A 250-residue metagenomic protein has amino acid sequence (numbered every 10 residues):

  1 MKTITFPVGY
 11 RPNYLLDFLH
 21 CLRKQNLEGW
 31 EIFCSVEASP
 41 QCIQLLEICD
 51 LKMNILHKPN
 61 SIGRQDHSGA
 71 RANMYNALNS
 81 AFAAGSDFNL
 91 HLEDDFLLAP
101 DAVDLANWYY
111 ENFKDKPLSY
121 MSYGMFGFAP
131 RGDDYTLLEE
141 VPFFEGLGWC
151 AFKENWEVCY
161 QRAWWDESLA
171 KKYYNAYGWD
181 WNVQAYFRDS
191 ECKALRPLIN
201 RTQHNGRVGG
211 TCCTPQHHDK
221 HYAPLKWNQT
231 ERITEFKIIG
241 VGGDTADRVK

Functional and structural regions predicted by a protein language model:
M1-L92, F96-K250: Peripheral/terminal regions associated with large enzymatic or DNA-binding modules
